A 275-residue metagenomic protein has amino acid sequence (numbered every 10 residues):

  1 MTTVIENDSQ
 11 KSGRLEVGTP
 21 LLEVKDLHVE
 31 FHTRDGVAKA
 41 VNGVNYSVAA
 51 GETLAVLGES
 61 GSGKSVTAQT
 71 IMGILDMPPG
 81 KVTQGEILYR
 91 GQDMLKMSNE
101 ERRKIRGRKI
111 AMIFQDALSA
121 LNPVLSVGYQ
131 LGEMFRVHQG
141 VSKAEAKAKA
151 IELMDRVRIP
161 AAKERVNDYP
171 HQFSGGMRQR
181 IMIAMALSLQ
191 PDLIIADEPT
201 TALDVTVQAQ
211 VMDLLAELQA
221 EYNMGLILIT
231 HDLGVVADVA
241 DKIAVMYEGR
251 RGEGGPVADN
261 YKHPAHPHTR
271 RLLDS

Functional and structural regions predicted by a protein language model:
M1-D274: ABC transporter nucleotide-binding domains
